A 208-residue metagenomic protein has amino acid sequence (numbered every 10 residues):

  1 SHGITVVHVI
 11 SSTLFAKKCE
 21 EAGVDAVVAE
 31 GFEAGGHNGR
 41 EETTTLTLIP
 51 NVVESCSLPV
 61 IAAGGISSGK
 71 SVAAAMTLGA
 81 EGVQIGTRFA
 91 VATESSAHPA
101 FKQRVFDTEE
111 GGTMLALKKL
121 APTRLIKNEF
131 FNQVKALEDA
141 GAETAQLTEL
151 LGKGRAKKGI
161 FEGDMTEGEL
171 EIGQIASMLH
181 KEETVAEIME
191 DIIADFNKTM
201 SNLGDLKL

Functional and structural regions predicted by a protein language model:
S1-V9, S55-A63: Short beta-strand/loop segments at the ligand-binding rim of alpha/beta enzyme cores
H2-G3, A22-G23, C56, L78-G79: Short, structured coil segments at secondary-structure junctions
V7-V9, V28-A29, A62, V83-I85: General beta-strand structural signal in soluble alpha/beta enzymes
V9-I49, A92, S96-A97: Glycine/Thr-rich beta-alpha phosphate-binding loop at enzyme active sites
G39-I61, S67-L208: Conserved active-site-proximal phosphate/metal-binding subdomains
